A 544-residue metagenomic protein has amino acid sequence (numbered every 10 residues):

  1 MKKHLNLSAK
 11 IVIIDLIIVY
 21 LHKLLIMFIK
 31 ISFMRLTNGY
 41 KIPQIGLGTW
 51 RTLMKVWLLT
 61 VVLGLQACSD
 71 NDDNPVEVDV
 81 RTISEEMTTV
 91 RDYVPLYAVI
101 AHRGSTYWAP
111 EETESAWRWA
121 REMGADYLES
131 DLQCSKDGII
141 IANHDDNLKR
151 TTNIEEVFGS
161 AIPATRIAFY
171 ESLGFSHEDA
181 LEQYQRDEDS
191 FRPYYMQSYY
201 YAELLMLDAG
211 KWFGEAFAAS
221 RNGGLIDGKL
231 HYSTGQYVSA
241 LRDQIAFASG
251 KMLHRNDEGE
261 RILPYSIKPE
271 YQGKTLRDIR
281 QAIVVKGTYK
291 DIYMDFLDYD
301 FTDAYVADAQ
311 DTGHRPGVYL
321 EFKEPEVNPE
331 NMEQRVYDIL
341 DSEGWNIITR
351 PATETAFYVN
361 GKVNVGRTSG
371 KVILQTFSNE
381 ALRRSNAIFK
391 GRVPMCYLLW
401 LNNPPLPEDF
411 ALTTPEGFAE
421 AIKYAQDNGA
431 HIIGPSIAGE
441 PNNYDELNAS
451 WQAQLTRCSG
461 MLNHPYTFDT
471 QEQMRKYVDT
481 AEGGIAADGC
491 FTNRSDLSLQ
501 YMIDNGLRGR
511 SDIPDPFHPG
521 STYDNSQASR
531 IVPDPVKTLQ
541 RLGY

Functional and structural regions predicted by a protein language model:
N6, I13-K30, Q44, E420: Short, positively charged and aromatic/hydrophobic N-terminal segments
N6-A9, G64: Short, intrinsically disordered, low-complexity terminal segments
K23, T37-I42, T88-L96: Extreme N-terminus of proteins, especially the signal/transit-peptide cleavage junction and the first residues
F28-L53: Active-site anion-binding loops
L53-Q66: Sec-dependent bacterial lipoprotein signal peptides
C68-Y544: Phosphate-group recognition and catalysis centered on beta-loop-alpha active-site segments
